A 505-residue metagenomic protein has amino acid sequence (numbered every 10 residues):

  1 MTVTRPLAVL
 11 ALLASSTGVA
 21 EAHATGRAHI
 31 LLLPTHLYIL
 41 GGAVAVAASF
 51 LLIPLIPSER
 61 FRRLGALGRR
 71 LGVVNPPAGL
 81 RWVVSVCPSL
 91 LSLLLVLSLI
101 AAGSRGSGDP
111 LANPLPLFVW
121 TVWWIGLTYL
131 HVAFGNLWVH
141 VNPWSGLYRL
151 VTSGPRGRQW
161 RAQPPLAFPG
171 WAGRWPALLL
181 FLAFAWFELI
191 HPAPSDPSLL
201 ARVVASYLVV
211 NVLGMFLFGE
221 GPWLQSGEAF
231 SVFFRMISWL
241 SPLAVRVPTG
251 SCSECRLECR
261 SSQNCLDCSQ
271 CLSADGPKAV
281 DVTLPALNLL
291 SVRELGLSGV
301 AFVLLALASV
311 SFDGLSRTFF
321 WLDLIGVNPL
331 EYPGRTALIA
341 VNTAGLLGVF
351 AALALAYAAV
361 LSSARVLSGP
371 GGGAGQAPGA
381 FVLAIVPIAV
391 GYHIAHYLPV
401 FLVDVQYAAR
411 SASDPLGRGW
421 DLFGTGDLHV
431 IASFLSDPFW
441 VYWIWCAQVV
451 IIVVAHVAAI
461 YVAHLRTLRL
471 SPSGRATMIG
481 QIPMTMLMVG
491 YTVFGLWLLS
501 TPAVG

Functional and structural regions predicted by a protein language model:
T4-A8, L12-A279, F312: Transmembrane-helix bundle segments that line or gate the permeation/cavity pathway in multi-pass membrane proteins
T25-G42, P76, D109-W120, N288-L290 (+2 more regions): Membrane-interface segments at the starts/ends of alpha-helical transmembrane spans
L224-S362: Long, internal scaffold/assembly segments composed of regular secondary structure
V310-F319, A352-S362, I388-G424: Transmembrane alpha-helix/helix-exit interface in multi-pass inner-membrane proteins
T343-S362, G375-F401, I444-I460, M488-T492: C-terminal substrate/ligand-recognition segments
L367-G371, L398-H429, T467-S471, I479 (+1 more regions): Active/binding-pocket-proximal capping segment
H456, I460-M488: Interfacial loop-to-transmembrane junctions
F494-G505: Juxtamembrane boundary at the C-terminal end of a transmembrane helix
